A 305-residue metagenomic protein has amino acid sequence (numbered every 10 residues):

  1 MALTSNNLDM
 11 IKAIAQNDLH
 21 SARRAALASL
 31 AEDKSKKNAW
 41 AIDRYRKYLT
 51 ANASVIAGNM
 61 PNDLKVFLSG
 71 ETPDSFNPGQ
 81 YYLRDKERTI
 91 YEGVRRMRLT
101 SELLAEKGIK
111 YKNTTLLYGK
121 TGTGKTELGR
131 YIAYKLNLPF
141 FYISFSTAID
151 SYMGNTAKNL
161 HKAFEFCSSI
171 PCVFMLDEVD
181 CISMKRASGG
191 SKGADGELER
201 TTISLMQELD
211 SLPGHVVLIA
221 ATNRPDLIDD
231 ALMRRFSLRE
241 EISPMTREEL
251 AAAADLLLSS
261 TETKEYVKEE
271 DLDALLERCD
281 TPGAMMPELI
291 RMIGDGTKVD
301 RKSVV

Functional and structural regions predicted by a protein language model:
M1-Y81, R247-V305: C-terminal alpha-helical "lid" subdomain
E71-T114: Pre-Walker A (pre-P-loop) alpha-helix and adjacent loop at the N terminus of AAA/AAA+ ATPase modules, a conserved
G108-K110, Y134-K135, F164-I170, L198 (+2 more regions): Conserved catalytic network of the ASCE P-loop NTPase/AAA+ motor domain
Y111-I143, H161-S169: Walker A/P-loop
A163, C167-K192: Conserved P-loop NTPase "ATPase switch" module shared by AAA+ and STAND
M175-D177, I203-Q207, V216-T222: Structural recognition of the conserved hydrophobic beta-strand(s) that form the central parallel beta-sheet of P-loop
A187-D210: Substrate-gripping "pore-loop 1 plus following alpha2 helix"
D230-E248: A short helix-turn-beta junction within AAA+ P-loop NTPase domains corresponding to the substrate/partner-engaging
